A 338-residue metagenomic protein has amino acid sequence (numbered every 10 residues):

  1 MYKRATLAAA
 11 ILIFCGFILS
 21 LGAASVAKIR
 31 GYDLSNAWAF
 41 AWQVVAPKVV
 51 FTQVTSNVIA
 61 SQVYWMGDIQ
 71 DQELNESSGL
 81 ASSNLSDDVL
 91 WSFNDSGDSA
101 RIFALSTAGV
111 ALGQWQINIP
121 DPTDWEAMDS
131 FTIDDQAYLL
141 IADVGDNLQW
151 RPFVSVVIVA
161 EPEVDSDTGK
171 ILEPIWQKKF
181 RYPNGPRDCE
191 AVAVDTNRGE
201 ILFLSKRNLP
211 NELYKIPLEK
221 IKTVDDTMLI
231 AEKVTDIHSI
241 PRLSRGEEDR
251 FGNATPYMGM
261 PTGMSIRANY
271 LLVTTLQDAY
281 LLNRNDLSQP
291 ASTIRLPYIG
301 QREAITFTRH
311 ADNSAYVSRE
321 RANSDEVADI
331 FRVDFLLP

Functional and structural regions predicted by a protein language model:
M1-R4, L80: Positively charged n-region of N-terminal signal peptides that target proteins for export
Y2, F14-F17, Y32: Aromatic (phenylalanine/tyrosine) cluster motif
K3, L7-I11: Alpha-helical transmembrane segments of integral membrane proteins
A10-G22: Hydrophobic membrane-insertion alpha-helices, especially the h-region of bacterial N-terminal signal peptides
S20-P338: Sequence/structural signature of beta-propeller domains
